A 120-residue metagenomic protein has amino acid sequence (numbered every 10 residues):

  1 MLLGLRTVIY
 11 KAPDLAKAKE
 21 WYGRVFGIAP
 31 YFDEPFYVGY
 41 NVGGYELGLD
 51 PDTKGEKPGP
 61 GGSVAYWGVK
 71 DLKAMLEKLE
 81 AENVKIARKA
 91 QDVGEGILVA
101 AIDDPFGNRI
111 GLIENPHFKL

Functional and structural regions predicted by a protein language model:
M1, E80-L120: Vicinal oxygen chelate
M1-K19, E46, S63-A65, P116-L120: N-terminal beta-strand motif that seeds the catalytic metal site of vicinal oxygen chelate
G4-P13, V38-N41, E56-E82, L98-N108: Vicinal oxygen chelate
A16-V25, A100, R109: Conserved active-site alpha-helix within GNAT-family acetyltransferase domains
F26-F32, I86-K89: Short secondary-structure junctions
I28-G62, R109-N115: Conserved short beta-strand elements that form part of the metal-binding/catalytic scaffold of enzyme active sites
